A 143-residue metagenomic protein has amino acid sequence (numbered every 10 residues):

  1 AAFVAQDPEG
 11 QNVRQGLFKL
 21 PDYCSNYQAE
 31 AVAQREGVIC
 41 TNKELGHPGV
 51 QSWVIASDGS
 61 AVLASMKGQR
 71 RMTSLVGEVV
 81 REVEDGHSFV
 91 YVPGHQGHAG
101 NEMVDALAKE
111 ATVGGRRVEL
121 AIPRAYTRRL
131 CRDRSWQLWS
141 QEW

Functional and structural regions predicted by a protein language model:
A1-H47, Q51, M66-K67: RNase H-like nuclease fold core
E44, P48-W143: C-terminal functional segments of enzyme domains
